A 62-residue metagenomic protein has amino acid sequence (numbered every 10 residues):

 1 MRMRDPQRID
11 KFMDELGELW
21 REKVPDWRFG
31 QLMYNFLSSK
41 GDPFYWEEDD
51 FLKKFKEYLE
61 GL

Functional and structural regions predicted by a protein language model:
M1-W27: N-terminal acidic leader/helix
M13, G17, F29, M33-S38 (+1 more regions): Catalytic phosphate/metal-binding cores of nucleic-acid and nucleotide-processing enzymes, i.e., regions that mediate
L19-E22, S39, Y58-G61: Surface-exposed polar/charged interaction patches
R28, N35-L37, K53-K54, L59: Amphipathic alpha-helical interaction segments
R28-F29, E47: Short, structural beta-strand-to-alpha-helix junction motif
D42-L62: Short, charged early-sequence alpha-helical segments and their helix-coil boundaries
